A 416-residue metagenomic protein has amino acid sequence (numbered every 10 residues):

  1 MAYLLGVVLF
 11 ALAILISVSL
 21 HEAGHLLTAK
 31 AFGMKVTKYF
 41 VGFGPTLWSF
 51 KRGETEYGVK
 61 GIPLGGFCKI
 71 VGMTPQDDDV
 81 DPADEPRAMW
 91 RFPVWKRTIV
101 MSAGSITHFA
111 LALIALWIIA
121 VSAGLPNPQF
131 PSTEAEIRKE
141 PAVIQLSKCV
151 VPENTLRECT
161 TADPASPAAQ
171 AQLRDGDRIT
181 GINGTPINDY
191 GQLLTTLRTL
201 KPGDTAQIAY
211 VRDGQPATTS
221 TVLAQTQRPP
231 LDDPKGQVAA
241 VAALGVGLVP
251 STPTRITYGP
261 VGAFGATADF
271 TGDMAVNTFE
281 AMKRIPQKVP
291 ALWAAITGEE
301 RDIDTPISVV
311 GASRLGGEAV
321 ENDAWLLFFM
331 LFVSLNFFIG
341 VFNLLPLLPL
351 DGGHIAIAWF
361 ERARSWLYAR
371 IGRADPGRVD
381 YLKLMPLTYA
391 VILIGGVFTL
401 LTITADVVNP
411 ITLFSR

Functional and structural regions predicted by a protein language model:
A2, G6-F10, F92-R97, M101 (+1 more regions): Residue-level signature of transmembrane alpha-helical entry/exit and packing/kink sites in multi-pass membrane
A2-D84, F342-A369: Small-residue-rich helix-interface/hinge motifs
L20, A31, G66-Q145, P386 (+1 more regions): Internal alpha-helical transmembrane segments
H21-G24, V59, A168, G176-I179 (+9 more regions): Terminal peptide-recognition signature
R87-A88, F92, E140-A142, K148 (+4 more regions): Functional transmembrane alpha-helices
S147, L156-G191, T271: Conserved PDZ fold ligand-binding element
R174, T180-I182, L194-L244: PDZ-domain C-terminal substructure recognizer with occasional recognition of PDZ-binding tails
L384-D406: Final/C-terminal transmembrane alpha-helix of multipass membrane proteins
